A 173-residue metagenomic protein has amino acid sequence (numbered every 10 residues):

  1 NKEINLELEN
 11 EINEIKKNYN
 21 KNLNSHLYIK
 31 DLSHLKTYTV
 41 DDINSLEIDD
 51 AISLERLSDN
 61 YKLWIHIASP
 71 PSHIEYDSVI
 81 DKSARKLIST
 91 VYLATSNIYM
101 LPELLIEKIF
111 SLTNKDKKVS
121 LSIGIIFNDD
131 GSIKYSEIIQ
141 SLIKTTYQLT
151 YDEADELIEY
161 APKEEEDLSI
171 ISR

Functional and structural regions predicted by a protein language model:
N1-K62, P71-S120, Q148, D152-I158 (+1 more regions): Charge-lined substrate channels and their catalytic hotspots, especially those that engage the 3′ end of RNA
I67: Catalytic-core elements of nucleic-acid end-processing and repair enzymes
K118-S122, I126-R173: Polynucleotide-recognition surfaces of large bacterial nucleic-acid defense/processing enzymes
